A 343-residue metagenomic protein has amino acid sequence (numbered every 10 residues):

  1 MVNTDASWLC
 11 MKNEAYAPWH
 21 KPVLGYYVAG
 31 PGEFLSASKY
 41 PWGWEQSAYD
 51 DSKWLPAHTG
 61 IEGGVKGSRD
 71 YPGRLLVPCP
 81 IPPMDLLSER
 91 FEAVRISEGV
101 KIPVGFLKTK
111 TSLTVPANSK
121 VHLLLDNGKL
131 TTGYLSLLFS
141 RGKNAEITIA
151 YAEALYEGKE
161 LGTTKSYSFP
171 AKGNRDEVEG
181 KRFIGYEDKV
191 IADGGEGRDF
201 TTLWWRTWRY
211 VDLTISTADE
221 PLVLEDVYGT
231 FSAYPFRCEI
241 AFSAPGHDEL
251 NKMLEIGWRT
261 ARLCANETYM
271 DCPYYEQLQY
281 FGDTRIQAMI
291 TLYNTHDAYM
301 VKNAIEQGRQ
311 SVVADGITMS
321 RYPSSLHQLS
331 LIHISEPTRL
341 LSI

Functional and structural regions predicted by a protein language model:
M1-Y274, D283, Y299-A304, G308 (+1 more regions): Extracellular/oxidizing-compartment recognition motifs
Q277-T295: Extended ligand-binding clefts on enzyme/binding-domain cores
M289-L292, E306, Q310: Generic alpha-helical structural context detector
I332-I343: Single conserved hydrophobic/aromatic residue that forms the stacking wall/gate of nucleotide- or nucleobase-binding
